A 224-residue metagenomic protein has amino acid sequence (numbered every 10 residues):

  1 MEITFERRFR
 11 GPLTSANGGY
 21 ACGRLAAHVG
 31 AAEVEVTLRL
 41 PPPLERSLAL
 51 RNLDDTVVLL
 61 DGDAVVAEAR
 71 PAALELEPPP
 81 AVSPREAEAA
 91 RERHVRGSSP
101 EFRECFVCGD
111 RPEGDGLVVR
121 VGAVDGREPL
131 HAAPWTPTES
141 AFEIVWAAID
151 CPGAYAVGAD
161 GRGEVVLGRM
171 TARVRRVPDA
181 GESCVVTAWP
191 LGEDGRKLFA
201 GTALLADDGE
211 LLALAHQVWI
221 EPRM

Functional and structural regions predicted by a protein language model:
M1-E2, D54-S140: Non-catalytic linker/capping segments at the edges of enzyme domains
M1-E2, E33, G126-A132, R169 (+2 more regions): Intrinsic-disorder/low-complexity, polar/charged segments enriched in Ser/Thr/Lys/Arg/Asp/Glu/Gln
M1-F9: Short, hydrophobic/aliphatic alpha-helical segments
F9, L13-A16, A21-A49, L53-D54 (+2 more regions): Hydrophobic beta-strand-centered segment that forms part of the acyl-chain substrate-binding groove
E35, T56-L60, F199-A203: Residue-level detector of beta-strand face positions
L53-V57, E193-R196: Short, conserved beta-turn/loop elements at beta-strand boundaries and strand-helix junctions
G114-R175: A mid-sequence, solvent-exposed acidic-amphipathic segment
T171-M224: Accessory, usually C-terminal, subdomains that scaffold auxiliary metal cofactors
